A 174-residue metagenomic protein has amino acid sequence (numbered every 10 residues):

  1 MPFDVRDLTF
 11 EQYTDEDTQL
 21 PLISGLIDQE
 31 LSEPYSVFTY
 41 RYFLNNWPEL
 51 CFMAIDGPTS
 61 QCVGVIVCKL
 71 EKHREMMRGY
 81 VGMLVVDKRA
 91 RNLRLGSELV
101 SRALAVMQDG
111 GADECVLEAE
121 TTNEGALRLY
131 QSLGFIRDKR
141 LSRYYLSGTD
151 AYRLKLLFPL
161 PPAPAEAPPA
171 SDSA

Functional and structural regions predicted by a protein language model:
P2-R89, V100-G110, L157-A163, P168-A174: Acetyl-CoA-dependent GNAT
Y40, V65, A90, L129-Y130 (+2 more regions): Conserved hydrophobic/aromatic "anchor" residues that stabilize well-ordered secondary structure elements
D87-R89, L93, T121-T122: Active-site acidic-Proline motif in GNAT/NAT acetyltransferases
L93, G110-D113: Short coil/turn segments at alpha/beta junctions that flank glycine-rich nucleotide-binding fingerprints
V100, N123-A126, R143-G148: Short glycine/proline-centered loop/turn elements that form peptide/ligand docking sites
V116-E118, Q131-R153: Conserved catalytic-core motifs of GNAT/GCN5-like acyltransferases
